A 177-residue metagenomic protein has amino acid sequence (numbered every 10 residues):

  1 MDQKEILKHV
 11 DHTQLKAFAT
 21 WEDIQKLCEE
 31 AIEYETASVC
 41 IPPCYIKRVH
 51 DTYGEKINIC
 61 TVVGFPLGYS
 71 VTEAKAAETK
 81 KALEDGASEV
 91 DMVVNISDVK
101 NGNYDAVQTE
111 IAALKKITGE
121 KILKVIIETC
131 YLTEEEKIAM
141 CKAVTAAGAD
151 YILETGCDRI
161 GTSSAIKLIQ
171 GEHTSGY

Functional and structural regions predicted by a protein language model:
M1-E84, A143: Conserved N-terminal beta1-alpha1 strand-loop-helix module at the mouth
K16-A19, N103-A106, G161: Catalytic cores of large soluble enzymes that bind and process phosphate-bearing ligands
A19, T36-P43, G68, T79 (+3 more regions): Catalytic beta/alpha-barrel core
D23-K26, A74, A106, E136 (+1 more regions): An acidic, carboxylate-rich microenvironment
P43-L67, G102-K124, T129, E135-A149 (+1 more regions): Alpha-helix-loop-beta-strand connector modules within alpha/beta enzyme cores
T61-P66, E84-V99, A146-Y177: Glycine-rich phosphate-binding active-site loops on the catalytic face of alpha/beta enzymes
P66-E73, E89-D91, K116-I117, L123 (+1 more regions): Short, basic, helix/turn surface patches
E73-M92, V107-I111, I117: Helix-adjacent hinge/juxtasegments
